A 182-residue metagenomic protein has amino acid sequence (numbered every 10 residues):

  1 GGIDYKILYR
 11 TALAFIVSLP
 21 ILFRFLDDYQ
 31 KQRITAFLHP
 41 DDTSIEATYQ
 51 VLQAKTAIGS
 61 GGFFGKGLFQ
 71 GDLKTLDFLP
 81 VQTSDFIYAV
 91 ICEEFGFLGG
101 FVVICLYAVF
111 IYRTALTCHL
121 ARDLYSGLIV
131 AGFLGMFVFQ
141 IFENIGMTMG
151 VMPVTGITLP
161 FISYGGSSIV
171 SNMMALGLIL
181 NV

Functional and structural regions predicted by a protein language model:
G1-D4, F23, A108-C118, I179-V182: Structural signal for the C-terminal ends of transmembrane alpha-helices and the immediately following loop
I7-G100, L124-S126: Hydrophobic, glycine- and aromatic-enriched re-entrant/interface helices and adjoining loop segments
A14-S18, L98-Y112, A131, G135 (+3 more regions): Lipid-exposed faces of alpha-helical membrane segments in multi-pass integral membrane proteins
Q30, Q50, T83-I87, L134 (+3 more regions): Helical mechanochemical/support elements of P-loop NTPase systems and associated helical scaffolds
H39-D42, G59, C92, L106 (+3 more regions): Signal for well-folded cores of large energy- and translation-related assemblies
T48, Q82-T83, L106-T114, Y125-F133: Hydrophobic alpha-helical segments embedded in the membrane of multi-pass proteins
T117-G156, I162: Loop-to-helix entry and N-terminal half of a specific, functionally important transmembrane alpha helix in multi-pass
G150-V182: Transmembrane alpha-helices of multi-pass inner-membrane enzymes
